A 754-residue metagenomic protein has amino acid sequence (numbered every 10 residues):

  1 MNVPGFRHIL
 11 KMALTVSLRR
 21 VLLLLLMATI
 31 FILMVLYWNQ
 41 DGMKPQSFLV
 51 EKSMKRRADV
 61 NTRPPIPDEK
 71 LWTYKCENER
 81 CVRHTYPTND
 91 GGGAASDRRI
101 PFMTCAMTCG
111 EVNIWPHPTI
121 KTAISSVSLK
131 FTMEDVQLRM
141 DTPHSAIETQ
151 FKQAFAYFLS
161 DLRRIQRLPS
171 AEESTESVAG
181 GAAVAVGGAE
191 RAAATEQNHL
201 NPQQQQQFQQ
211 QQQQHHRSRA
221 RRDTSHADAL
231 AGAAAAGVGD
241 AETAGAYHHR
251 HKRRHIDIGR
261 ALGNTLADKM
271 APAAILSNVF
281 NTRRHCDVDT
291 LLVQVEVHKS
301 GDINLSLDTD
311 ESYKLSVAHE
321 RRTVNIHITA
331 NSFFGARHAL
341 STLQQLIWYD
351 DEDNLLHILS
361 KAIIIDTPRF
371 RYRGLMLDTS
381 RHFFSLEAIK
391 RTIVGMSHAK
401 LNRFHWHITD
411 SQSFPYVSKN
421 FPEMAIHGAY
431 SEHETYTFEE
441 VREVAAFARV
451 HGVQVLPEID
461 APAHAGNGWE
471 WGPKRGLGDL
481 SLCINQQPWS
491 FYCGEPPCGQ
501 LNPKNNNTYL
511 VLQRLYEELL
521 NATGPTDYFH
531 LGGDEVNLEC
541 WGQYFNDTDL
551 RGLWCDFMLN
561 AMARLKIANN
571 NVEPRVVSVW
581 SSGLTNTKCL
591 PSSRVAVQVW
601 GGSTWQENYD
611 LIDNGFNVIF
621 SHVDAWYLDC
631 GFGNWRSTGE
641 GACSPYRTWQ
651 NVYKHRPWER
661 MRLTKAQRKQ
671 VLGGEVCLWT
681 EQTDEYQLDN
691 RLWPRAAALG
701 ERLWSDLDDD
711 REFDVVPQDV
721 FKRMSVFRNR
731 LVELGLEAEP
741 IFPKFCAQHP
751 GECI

Functional and structural regions predicted by a protein language model:
N2-M12: Membrane-proximal N-terminal segments immediately preceding the first transmembrane helix
A13-A182, G188-N201, H216-R371, V577-L584 (+3 more regions): Acidic, contiguous N-terminal accessory segments
Q203-Q214: Long, low-complexity Q/N-rich tracts
G259, V577-G583, K588-I754: Flexible, acidic glycine-rich loops studded with aromatic residues
D302-Y509, L515-Y528, E539, E675-Q682: Feature activates predominantly on carbohydrate-active enzymes
N402-R403, G452-Q454, N571, V576 (+2 more regions): Residue-level detector of anion-binding/catalytic polar loops
Y492, P497-S592, G602-S603, N608: Active-site neighborhood of glycoside hydrolase catalytic domains
